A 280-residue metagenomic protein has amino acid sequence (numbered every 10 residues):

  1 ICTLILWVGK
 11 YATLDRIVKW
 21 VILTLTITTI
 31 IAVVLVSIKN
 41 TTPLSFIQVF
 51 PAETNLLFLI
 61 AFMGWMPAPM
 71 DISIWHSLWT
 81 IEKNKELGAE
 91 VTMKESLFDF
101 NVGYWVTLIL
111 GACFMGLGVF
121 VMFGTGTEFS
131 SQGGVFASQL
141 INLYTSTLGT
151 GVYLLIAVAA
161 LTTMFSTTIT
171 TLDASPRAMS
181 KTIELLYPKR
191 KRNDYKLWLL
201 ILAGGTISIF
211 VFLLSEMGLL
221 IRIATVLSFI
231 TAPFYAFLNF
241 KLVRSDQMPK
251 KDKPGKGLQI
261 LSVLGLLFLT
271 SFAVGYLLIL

Functional and structural regions predicted by a protein language model:
I1, I5-I38, F50-E53, R222-A232 (+2 more regions): Membrane-interface loop-to-helix entry segments
I1, I81, K85, T171-W198: Helix-loop-helix connectors at the membrane interface of multi-pass transporters/channels
W7, L23-F50, L59-L78, A236-M248 (+1 more regions): Hydrophobic alpha-helical segments and their helix-loop junctions in multi-pass secondary transporters
I17-W20, Y187, K191-W198, R222-L277: C-terminal membrane-solvent junction of multi-pass transporters and transport-like membrane proteins
M63-L97, F120, K181, K241-L242: Helix-loop junctions at the membrane interface of multi-pass solute transporters
E95-F123: Selective recognition of specific alpha-helical transmembrane segments in multi-pass small-molecule
V106, I183-L214: Loop-to-transmembrane helix boundary motifs in multi-pass membrane proteins
F114, Y153-I183: Membrane-helix boundary/coupling elements in multi-pass transport proteins
